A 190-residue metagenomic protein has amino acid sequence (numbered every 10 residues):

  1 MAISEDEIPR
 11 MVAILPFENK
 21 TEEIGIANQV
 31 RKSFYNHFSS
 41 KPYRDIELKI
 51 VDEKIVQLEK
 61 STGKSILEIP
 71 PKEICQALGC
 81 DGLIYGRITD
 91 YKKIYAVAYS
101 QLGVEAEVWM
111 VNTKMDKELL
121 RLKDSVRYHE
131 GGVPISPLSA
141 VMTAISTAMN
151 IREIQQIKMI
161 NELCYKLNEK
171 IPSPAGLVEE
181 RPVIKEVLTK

Functional and structural regions predicted by a protein language model:
M1-I8, I74-A77, T113-K190: C-terminal/domain-edge helix-coil "capping" segments
M1-T21: N-terminal leader/capping segments at the start of a protein or of a new domain
P9-M11, T21-R87, T113, K117-R121 (+1 more regions): N-terminal segment of the mature soluble domain
F17-E18, K64, E107, R121 (+1 more regions): Surface-exposed, polar/charged interaction patches used for macromolecular assembly or partner binding
E23, K93-V97: Extracytoplasmic/secreted cell-surface and envelope-processing proteins
L78, A98-G103: A generic structural micro-feature
R87-K92, V126: Generic short beta-strand segments
L102-N112: A short beta-strand signature
